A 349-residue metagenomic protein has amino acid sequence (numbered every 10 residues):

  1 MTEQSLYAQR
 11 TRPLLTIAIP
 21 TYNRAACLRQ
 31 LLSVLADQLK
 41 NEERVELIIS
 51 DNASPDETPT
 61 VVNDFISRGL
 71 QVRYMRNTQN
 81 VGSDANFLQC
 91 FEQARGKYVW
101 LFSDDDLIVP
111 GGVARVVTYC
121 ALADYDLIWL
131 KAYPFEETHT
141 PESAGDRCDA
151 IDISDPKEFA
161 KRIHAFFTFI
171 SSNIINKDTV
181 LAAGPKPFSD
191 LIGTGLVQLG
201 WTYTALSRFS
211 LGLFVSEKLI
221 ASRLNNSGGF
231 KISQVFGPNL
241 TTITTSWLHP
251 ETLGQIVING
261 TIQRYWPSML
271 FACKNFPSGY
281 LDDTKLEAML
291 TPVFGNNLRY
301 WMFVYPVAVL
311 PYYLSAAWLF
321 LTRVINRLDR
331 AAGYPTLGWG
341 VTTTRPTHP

Functional and structural regions predicted by a protein language model:
R29, D56-D64, G111: Acidic helix N-cap motif at the loop->helix transition within catalytic regions of sugar-transfer enzymes
S33-R44: Short, acidic, metal-binding catalytic loop of nucleotide-sugar glycosyltransferases
D51-T60, Q79: A conserved acidic beta->alpha catalytic loop
N77-A94, D104: Glycine-rich, basic loop-to-helix element that forms the pyrophosphate-binding segment of sugar-nucleotide handling
V99: Short aromatic/hydrophobic "clamp" motif used to bind/position activated sugar donors
G111-A144: Conserved donor NDP-sugar-binding/catalytic core segment of glycosyltransferases
P156-F236: Conserved nucleotide-sugar donor-binding catalytic segment
G200, S207, F214-P349: C-terminal subregions of glycosyltransferases and related glycan-biosynthesis enzymes
